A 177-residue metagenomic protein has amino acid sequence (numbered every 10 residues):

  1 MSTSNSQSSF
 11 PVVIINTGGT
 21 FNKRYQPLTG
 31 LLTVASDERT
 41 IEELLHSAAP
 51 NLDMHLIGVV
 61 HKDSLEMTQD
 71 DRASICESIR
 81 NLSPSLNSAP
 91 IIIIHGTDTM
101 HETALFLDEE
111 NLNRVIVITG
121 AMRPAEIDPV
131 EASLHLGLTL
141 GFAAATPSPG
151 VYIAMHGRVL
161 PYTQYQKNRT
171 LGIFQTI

Functional and structural regions predicted by a protein language model:
S2-I177: Active-site histidine-anchored catalytic micro-motif
